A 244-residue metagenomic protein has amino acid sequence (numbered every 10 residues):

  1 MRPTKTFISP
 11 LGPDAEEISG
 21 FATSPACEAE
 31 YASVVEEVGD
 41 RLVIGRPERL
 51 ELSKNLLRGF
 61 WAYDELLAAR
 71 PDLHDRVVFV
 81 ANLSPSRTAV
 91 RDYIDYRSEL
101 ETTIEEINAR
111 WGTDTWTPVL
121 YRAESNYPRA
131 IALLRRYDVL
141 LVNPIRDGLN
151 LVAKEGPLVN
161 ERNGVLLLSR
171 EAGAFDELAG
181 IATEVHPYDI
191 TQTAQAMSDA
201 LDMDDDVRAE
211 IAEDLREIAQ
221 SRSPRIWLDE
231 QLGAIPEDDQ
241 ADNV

Functional and structural regions predicted by a protein language model:
M1-V244: Catalytic cores of carbohydrate-active enzymes across secretory and cytosolic contexts
